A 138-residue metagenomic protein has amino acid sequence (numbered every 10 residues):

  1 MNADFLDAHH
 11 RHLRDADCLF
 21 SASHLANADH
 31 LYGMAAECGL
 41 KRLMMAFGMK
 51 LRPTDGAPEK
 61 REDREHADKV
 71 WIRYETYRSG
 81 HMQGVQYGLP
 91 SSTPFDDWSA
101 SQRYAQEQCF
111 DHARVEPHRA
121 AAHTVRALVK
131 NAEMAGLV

Functional and structural regions predicted by a protein language model:
M1-V138: Terminal alpha-helical segments
